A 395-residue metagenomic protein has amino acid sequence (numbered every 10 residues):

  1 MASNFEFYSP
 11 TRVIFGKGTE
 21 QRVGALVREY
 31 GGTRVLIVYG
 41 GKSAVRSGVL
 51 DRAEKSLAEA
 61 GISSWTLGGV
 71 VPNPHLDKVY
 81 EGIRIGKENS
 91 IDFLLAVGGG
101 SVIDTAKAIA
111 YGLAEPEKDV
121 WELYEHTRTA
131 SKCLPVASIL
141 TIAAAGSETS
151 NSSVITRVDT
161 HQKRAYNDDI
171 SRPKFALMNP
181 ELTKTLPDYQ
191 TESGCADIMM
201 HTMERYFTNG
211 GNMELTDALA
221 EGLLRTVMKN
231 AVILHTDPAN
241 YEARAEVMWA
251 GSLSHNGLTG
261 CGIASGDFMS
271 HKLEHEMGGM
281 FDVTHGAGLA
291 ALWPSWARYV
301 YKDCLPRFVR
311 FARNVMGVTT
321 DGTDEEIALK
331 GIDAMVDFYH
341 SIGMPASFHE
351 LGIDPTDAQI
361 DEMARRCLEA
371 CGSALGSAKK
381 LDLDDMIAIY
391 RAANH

Functional and structural regions predicted by a protein language model:
M1-F93, F348, A374: ATP/NTP phosphate-donor binding region
Y39-G41, V97-G99, A250: Glycine-rich beta-strand-to-loop/alpha-helix junction loops that act as flexible
R52-A53, E81-I83, V102-P116, T149-S150: Short Gly/Thr/Asp-enriched flexible loops that form oxyanion-binding sites at enzyme active sites
I91-K107, T141-S147, M280-V283: Glycine/serine-rich anion-binding loops at beta->alpha junctions that coordinate negatively charged ligand groups
E115-L215, R310: A glycine/threonine-rich phosphate-anchoring loop and its flanking beta-alpha core in nucleotide/phosphate-binding
R205, N209-A334: Active-site segments that bind and position negatively charged phosphate/pyrophosphate groups
F308, V315-H395: C-terminal charged capping/lid subdomain of soluble metabolic enzymes
